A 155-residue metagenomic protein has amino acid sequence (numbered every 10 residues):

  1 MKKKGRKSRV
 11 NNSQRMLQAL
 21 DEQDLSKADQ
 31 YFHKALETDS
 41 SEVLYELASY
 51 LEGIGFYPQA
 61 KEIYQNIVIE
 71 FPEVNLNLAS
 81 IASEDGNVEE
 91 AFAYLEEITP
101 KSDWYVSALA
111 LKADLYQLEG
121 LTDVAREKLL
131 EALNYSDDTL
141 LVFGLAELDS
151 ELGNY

Functional and structural regions predicted by a protein language model:
V10, E42, E73-L76, S107 (+1 more regions): Start-of-helix register in tetratricopeptide repeats
D21, G53-I54, E84-D85, L118-E119 (+1 more regions): Register position in tetratricopeptide repeats
T38-S40, I69-P72, D103, S136-D137: Short coil turns that delineate tetratricopeptide repeat
